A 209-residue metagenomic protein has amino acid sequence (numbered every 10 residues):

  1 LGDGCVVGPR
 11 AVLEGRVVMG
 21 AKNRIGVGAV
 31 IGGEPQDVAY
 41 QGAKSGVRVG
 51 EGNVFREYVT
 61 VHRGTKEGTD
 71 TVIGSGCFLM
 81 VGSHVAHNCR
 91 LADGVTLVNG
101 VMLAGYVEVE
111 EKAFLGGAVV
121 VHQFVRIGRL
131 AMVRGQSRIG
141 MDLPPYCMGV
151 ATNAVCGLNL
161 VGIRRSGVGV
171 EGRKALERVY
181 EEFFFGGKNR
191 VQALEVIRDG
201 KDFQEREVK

Functional and structural regions predicted by a protein language model:
L1-A154: Structural signal for interior beta-strand "rungs" in well-ordered beta-sheet cores of soluble enzyme domains
K22, G28, G33, A39-Y40 (+4 more regions): Terminal amphipathic alpha-helical/low-complexity segments used for targeting or macromolecular assembly
